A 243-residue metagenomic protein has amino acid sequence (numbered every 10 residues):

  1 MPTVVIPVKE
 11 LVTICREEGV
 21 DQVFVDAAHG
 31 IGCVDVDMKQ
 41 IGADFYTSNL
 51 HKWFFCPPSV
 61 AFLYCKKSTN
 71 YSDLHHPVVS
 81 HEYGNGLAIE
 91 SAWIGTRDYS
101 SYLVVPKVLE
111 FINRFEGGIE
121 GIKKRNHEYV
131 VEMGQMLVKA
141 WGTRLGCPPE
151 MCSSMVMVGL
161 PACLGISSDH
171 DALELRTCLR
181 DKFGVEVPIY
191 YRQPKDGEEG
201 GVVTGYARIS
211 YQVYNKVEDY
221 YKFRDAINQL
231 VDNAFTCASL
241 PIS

Functional and structural regions predicted by a protein language model:
M1-S243: Pyridoxal 5′-phosphate
